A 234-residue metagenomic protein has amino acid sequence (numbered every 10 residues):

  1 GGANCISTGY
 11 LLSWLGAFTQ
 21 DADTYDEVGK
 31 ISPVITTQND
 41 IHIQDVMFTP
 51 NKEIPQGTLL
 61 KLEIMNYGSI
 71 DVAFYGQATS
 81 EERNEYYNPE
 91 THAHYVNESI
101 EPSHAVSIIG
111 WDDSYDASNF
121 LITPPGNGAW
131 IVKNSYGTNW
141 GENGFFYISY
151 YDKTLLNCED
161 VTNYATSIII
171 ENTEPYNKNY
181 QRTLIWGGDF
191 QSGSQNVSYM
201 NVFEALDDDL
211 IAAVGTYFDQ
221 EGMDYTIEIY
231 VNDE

Functional and structural regions predicted by a protein language model:
G1-K133, T138-I211, G215-Q220: Predominantly the structural core of cysteine protease catalytic domains
Q220-E234: Aromatic- and Gly/Pro-enriched, solvent-exposed loop/edge beta-strand patches characteristic of beta-rich domains
